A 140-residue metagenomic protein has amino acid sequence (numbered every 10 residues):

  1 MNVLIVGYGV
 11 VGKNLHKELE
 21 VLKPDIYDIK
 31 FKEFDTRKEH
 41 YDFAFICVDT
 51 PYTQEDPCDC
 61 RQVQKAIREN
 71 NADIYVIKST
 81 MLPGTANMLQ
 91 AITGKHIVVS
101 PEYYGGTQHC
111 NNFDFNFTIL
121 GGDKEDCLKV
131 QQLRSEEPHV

Functional and structural regions predicted by a protein language model:
M1-H40: NAD(P)+-binding Rossmann beta1-loop-alpha1 motif at the extreme N-terminus of oxidoreductases
G7, I77-K78: Small/polar loops that bind or transfer phosphate-bearing groups
V11, K32, Y52, P83 (+1 more regions): Surface-exposed, flexible loop/turn segments at secondary-structure boundaries
K17-V21, R68, N87, A91: Short, well-ordered alpha-helices that flank and scaffold nucleotide-derived cofactor binding pockets
K23, H40-D42, A72-D73, T93-G94 (+1 more regions): Short, well-ordered alpha-helix to beta-strand connector turns
D35-I74: Rossmann-like NAD(P)-binding element
V48, M81-V140: Rossmann-fold dinucleotide-binding core
